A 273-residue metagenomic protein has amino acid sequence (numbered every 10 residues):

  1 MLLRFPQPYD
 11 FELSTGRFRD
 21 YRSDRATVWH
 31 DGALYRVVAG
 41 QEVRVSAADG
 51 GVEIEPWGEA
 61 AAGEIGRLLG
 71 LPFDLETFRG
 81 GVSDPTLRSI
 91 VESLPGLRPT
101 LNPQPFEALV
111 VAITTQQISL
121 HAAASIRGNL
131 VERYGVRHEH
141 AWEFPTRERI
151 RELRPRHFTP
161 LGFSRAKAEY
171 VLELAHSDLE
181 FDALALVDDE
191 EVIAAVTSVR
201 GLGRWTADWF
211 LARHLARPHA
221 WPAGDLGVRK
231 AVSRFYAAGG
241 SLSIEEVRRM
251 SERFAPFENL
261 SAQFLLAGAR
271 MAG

Functional and structural regions predicted by a protein language model:
M1-G273: HhH-family (HhH-GPD) DNA N-glycosylase catalytic core used in base-excision repair
